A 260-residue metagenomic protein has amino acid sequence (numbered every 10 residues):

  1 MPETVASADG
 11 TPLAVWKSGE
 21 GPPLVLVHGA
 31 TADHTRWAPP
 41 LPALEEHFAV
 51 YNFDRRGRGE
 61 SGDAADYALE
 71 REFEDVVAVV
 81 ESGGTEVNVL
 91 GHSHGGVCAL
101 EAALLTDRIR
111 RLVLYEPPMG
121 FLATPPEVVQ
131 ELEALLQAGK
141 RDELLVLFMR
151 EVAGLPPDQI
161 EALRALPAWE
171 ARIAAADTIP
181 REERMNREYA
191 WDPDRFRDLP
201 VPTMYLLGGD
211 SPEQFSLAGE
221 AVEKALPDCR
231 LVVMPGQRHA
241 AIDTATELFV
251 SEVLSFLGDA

Functional and structural regions predicted by a protein language model:
S7-G62: Conserved HGGG/HGGXW glycine-rich cap/lid loop of the alpha/beta-hydrolase fold
L26-G29, S93, G208: Glycine-rich His-Gly loop
P39-P42, Y51-L90, S251: Active-site loop/oxyanion-hole signature of alpha/beta-hydrolase fold enzymes
D54-G59, P118, P235-Q237: Short beta-to-alpha linker loops that shape the active-site pocket of alpha/beta-hydrolase fold enzymes
T85-A123: Conserved hydrolase catalytic core segment
P117, F121-A168, P180-E183: Helix-rich cap/lid subdomain of alpha/beta-hydrolase
A168-K224, R230-V233, A241: Conserved serine/cysteine hydrolase catalytic core
M234-L248: Catalytic histidine-centered segment of alpha/beta-hydrolase-like enzymes
